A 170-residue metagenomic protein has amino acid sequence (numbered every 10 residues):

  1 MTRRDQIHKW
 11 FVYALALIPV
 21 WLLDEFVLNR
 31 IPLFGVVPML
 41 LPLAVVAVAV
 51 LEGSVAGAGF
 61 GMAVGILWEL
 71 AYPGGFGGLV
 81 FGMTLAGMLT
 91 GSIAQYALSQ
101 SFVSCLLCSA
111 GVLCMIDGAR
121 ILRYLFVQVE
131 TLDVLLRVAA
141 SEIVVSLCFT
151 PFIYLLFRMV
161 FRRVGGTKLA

Functional and structural regions predicted by a protein language model:
M1-A170: Terminal, non-globular segments
